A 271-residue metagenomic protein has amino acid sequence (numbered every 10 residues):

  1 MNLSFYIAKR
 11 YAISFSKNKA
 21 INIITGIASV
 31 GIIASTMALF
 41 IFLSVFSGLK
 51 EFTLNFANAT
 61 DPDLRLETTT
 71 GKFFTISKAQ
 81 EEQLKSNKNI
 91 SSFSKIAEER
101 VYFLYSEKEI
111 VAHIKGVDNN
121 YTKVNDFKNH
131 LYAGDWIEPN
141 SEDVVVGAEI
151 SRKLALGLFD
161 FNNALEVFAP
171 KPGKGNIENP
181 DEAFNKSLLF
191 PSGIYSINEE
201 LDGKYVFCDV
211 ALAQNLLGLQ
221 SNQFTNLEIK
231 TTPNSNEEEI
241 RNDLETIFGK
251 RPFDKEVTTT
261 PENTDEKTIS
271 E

Functional and structural regions predicted by a protein language model:
M1-T36: N-terminal Sec/SRP start-transfer signal
S14, F73, K250: Conserved helix-loop functional segments at active or binding sites
I33, A57-A59, S106, L219-N222: Short, flexible turn/loop "capping" segments at secondary-structure junctions
L39, L43-H113, N119-N140: Hydrophobic, regular-secondary-structure patches
S91, R100-F190, L212-L217: Short acidic/glycine-enriched loop/turn elements at secondary-structure junctions
P170-G175, N179-E271: Mechanotransmission and gating elements of multispan inner-membrane complexes involved in transport and envelope
